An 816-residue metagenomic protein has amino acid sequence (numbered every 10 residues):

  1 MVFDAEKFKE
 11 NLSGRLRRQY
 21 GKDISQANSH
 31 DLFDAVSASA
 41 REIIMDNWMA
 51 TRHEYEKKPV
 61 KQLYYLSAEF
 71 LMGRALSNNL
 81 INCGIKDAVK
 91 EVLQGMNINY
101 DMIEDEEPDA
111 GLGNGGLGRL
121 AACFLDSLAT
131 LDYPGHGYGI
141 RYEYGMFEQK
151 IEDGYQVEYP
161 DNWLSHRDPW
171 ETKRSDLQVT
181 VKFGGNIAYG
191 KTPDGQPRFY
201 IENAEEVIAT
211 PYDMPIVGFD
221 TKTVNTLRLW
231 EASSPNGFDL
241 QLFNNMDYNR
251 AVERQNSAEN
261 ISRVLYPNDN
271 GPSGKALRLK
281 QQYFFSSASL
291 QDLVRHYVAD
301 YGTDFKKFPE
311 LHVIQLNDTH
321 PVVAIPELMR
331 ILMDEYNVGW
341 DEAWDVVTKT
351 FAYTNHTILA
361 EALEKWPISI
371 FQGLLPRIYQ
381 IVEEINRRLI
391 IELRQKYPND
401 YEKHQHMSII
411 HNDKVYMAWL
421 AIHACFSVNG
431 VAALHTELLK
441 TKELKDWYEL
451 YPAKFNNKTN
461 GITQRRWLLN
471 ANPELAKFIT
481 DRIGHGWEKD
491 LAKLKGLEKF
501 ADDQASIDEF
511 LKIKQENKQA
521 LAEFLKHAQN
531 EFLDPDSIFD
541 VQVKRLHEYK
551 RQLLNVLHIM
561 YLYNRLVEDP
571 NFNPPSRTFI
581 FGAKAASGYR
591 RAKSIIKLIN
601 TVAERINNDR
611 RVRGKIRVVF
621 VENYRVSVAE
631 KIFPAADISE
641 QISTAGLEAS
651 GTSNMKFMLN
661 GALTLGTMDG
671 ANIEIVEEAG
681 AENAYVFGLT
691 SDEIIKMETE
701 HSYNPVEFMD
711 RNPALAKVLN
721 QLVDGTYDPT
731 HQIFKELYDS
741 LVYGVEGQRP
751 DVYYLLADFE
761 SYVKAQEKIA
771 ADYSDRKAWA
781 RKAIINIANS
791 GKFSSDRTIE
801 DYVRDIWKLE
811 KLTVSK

Functional and structural regions predicted by a protein language model:
M1-K816: A conserved ligand/cofactor-binding region detector
